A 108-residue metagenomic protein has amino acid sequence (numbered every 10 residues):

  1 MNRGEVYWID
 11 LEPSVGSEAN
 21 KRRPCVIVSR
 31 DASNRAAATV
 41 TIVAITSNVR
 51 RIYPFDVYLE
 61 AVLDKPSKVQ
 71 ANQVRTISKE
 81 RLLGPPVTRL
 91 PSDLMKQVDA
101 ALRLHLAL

Functional and structural regions predicted by a protein language model:
M1-L108: Conserved functional hotspots at enzyme active or ligand-binding sites that engage polyanionic ligands
